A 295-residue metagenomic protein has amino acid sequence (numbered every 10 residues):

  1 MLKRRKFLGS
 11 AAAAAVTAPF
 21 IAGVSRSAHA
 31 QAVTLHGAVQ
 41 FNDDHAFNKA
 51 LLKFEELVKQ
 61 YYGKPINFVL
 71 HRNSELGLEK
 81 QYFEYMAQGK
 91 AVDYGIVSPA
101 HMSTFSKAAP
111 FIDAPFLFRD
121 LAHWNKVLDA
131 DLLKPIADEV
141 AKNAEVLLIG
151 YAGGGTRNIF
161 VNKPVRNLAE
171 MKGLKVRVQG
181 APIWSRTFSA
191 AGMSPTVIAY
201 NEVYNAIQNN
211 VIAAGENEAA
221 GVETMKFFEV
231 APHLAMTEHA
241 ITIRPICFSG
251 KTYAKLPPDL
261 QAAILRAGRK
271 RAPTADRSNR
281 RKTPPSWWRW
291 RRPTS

Functional and structural regions predicted by a protein language model:
L2-H123, L132-S295: N-terminal secretory/targeting leader peptides
